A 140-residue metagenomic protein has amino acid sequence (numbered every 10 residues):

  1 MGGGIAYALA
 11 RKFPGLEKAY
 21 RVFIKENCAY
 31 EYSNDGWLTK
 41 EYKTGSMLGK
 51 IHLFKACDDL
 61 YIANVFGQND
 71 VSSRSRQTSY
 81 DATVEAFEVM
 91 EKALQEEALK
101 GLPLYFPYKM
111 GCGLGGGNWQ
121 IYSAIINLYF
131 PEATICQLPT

Functional and structural regions predicted by a protein language model:
M1-T140: Macrodomain-like recognition of ADP-ribose-binding/processing modules
